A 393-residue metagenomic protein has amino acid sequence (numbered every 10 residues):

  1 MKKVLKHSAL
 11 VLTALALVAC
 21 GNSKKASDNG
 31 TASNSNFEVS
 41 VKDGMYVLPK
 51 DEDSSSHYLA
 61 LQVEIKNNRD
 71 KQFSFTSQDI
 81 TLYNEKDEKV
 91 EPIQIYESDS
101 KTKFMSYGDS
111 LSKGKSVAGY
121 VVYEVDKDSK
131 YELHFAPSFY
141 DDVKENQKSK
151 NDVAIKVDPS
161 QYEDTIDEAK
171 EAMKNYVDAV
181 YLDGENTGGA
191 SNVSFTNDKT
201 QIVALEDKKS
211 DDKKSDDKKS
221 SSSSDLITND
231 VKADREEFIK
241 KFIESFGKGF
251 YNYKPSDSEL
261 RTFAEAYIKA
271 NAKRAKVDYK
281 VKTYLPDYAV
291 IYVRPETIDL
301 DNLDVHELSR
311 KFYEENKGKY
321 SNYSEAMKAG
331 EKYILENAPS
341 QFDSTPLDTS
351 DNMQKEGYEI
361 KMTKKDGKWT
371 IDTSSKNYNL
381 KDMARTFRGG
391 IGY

Functional and structural regions predicted by a protein language model:
A16-A19: C-terminal motif of bacterial Sec signal peptides marking the signal peptidase cleavage site
K25-S56, K269-K276: Low-complexity, acidic Ser/Thr/Pro/Gly-rich terminal tails and inter-domain linkers that flank the onset of structured
K66-K115, K317-A329: The feature marks short-to-medium sequence segments in extracytoplasmic or secretory-pathway proteins
K89-I93, D141, G318, M353-G392: Short beta-strand edge/turn micro-motifs at domain boundaries
Q94-Y131, S344-Y358: Short, solvent-exposed, Trp/other aromatic-anchored flexible loops in extracytoplasmic proteins
Y123-K150, S374: Short, surface-exposed ligand- or partner-binding patches at beta-edge/loop junctions that are enriched in aromatics
Q161-A270, R274-V277: Core segments of small alpha/beta cavity-forming domains
L300-M353: Mixed-charge, low-complexity intrinsically disordered segments
